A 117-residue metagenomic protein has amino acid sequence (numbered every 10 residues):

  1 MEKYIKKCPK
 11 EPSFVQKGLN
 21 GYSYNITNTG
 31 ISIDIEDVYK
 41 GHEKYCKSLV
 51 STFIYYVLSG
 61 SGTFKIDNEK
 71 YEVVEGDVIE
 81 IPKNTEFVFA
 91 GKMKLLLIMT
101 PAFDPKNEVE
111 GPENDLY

Functional and structural regions predicted by a protein language model:
M1-I35, K44-Y45, P112-Y117: A short, N-terminal "cap"/entry segment at the start of jelly-roll beta-barrel domains of the cupin/DSBH fold
K7, D67-N84: Short acidic-glycine-tyrosine-enriched beta hairpin
T27, K65-E69, K92: Short strand-coil-strand connectors
T29, K40-F53, D104: Short beta-strand/loop turn elements enriched in aromatics
T29-D34, S51-F53, G60, K83: A generic structural signal for short beta-strands and their flanking turns/coil linkers
K47-E75, E110: A short beta-strand-loop-beta hairpin characteristic of the jelly-roll/cupin
K83-V109: Ligand-binding loop in jelly-roll beta-barrel domains
